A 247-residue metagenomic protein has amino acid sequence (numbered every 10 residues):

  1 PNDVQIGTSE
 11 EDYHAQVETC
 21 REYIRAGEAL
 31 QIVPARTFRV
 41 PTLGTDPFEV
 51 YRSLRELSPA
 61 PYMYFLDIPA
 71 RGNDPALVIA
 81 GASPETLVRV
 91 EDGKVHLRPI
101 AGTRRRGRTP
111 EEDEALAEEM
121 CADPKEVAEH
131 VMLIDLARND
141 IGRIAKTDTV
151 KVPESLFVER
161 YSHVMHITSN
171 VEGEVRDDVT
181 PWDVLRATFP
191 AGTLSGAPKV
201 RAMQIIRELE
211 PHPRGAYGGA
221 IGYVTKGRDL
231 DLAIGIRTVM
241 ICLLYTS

Functional and structural regions predicted by a protein language model:
P1-S247: Extended alpha-helical targeting/anchoring segments, especially N-terminal organellar/secretory targeting helices
